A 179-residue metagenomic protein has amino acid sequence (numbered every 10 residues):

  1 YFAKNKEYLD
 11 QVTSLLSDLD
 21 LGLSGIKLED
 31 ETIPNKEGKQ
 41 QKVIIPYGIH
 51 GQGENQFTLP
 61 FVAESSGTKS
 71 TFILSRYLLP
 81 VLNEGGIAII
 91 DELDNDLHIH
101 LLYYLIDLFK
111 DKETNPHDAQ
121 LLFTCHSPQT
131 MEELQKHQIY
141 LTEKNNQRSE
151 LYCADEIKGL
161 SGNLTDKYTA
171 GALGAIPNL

Functional and structural regions predicted by a protein language model:
Y1-I73, N83: Phosphate-coordinating catalytic segments in nucleotide- and nucleic-acid-processing enzymes
Y47-L179: Switch/communication elements of ASCE P-loop NTPase nucleotide-binding domains
